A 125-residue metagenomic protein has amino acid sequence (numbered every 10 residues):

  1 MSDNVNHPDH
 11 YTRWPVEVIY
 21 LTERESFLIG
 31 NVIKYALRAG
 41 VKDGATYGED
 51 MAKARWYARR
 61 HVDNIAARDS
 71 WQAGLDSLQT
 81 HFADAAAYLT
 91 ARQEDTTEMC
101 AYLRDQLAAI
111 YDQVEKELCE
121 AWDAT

Functional and structural regions predicted by a protein language model:
M1-T125: Intrinsically disordered, low-complexity regulatory regions that flank transcription factor DNA-binding cores
